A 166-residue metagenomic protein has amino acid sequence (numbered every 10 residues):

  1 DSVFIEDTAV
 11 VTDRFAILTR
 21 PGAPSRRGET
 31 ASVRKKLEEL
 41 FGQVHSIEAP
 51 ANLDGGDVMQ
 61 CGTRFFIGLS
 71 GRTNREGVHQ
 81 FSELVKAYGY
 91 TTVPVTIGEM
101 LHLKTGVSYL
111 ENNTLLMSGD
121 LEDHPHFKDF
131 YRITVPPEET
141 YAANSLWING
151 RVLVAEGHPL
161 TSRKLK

Functional and structural regions predicted by a protein language model:
D1-K166: The feature marks the mature, well-folded catalytic cores of soluble enzymes
